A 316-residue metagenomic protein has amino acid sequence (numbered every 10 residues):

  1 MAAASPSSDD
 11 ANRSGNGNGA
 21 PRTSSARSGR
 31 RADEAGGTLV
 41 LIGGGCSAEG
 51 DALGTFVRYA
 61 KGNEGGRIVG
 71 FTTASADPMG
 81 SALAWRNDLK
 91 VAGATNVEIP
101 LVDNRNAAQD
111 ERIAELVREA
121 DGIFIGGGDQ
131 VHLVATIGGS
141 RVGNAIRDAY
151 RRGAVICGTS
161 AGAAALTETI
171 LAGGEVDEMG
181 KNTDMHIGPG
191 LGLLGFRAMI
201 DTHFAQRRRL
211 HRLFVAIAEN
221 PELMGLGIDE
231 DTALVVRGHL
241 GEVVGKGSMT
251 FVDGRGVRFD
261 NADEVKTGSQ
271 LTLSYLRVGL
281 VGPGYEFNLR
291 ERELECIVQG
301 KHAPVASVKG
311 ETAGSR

Functional and structural regions predicted by a protein language model:
M1-D9, G17-R22: Bacterial Sec-dependent signal peptides at the C-terminal "C-region" and cleavage site
G17-E64, A76-V91, L171-A172, V176-R316: C-terminal and late-domain segments of enzyme folds
R67-T73: Short internal beta-strands
S75-E119, I125, H132: Portal/gating segments that form or line small-molecule/metal binding sites
L116-E119, G139-G153: Catalytic-core regions built around general acid/base machinery
F124-G127, I146-I170: Catalytic nucleophile loop
Q130-S140: Glycine/threonine-rich flexible loop motifs
